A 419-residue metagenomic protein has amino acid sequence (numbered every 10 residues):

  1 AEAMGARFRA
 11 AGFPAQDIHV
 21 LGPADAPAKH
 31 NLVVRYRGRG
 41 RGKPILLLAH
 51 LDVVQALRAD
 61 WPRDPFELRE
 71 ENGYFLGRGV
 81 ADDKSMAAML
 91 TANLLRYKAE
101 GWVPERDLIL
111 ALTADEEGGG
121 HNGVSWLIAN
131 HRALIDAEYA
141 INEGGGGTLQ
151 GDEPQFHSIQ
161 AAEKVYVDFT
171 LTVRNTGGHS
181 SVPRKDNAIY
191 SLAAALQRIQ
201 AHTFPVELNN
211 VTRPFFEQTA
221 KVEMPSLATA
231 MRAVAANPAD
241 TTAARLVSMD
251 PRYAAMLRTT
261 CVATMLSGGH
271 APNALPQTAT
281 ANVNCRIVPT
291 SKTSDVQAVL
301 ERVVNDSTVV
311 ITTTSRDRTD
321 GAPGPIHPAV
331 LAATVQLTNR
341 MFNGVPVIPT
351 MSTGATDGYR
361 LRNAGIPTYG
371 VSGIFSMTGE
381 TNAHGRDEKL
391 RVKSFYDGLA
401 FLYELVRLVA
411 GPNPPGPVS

Functional and structural regions predicted by a protein language model:
A1-G42, F66-E67: A non-catalytic alpha/beta surface segment that caps or lines the substrate-entry region of metallo-dependent hydrolase
V20, E105-T113, Y139-I141, D186 (+2 more regions): Beta-strand segments within the central parallel beta-sheet cores of soluble alpha/beta enzyme folds
D25-P27, G38-R41, L51-Q55, D115-G118 (+3 more regions): Solvent-exposed loop/turn segments at secondary-structure junctions within structured extracellular/periplasmic domains
K29-N31, Y74, G79-V80, S352-A355: Cysteine-centered functional microenvironments
G42-L112: Active-site metal-coordination/substrate-binding segment of hydrolases, especially metallo-dependent peptidases
V80, K84-G101, H121-A129, A188-A194 (+1 more regions): Active-site-proximal alpha-helical scaffold in enzymes
M86-A87, W102-P104, L108-V167: Hydrophobic, small-residue-rich alpha-helical packing segments that form membrane-like cores
G146-Q155, I159-A162, Y166-D397, Y403 (+1 more regions): Metal-dependent amide/peptide-bond hydrolase catalytic core, centered on the "pita-bread" metallohydrolase fold
